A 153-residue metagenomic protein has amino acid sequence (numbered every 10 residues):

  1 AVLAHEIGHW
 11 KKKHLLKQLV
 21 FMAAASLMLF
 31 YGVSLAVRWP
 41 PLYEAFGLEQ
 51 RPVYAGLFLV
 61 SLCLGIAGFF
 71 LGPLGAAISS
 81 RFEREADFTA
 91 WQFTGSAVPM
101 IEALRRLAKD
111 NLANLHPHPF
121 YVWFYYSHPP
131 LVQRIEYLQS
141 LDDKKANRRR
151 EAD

Functional and structural regions predicted by a protein language model:
A1-P52, G65-D153: Polar-ligand-bearing catalytic/cofactor-coordination segments of membrane-embedded or membrane-tethered inner-membrane
P52-F58: Membrane-interfacial loop-to-helix junctions in multi-pass transporters
L59-C63: Alpha-helical transmembrane segments
